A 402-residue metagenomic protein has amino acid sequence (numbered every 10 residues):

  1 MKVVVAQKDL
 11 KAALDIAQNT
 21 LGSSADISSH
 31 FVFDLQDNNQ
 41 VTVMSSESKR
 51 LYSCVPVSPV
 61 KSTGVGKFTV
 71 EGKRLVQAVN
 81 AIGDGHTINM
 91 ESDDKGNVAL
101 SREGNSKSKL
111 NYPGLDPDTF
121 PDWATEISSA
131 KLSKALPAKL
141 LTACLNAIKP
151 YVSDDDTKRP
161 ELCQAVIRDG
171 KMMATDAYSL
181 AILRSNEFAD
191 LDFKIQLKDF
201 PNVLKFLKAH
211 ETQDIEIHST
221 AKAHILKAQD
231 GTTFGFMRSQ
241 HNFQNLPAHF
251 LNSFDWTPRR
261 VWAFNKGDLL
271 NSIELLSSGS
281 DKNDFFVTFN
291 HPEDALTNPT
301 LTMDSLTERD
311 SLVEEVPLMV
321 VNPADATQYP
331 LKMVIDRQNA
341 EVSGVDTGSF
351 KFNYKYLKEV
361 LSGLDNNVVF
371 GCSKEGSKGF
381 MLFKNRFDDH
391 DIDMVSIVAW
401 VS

Functional and structural regions predicted by a protein language model:
M1-S402: Structural preference for solvent-exposed beta-strand-turn elements and adjacent flexible terminal/loop segments within
